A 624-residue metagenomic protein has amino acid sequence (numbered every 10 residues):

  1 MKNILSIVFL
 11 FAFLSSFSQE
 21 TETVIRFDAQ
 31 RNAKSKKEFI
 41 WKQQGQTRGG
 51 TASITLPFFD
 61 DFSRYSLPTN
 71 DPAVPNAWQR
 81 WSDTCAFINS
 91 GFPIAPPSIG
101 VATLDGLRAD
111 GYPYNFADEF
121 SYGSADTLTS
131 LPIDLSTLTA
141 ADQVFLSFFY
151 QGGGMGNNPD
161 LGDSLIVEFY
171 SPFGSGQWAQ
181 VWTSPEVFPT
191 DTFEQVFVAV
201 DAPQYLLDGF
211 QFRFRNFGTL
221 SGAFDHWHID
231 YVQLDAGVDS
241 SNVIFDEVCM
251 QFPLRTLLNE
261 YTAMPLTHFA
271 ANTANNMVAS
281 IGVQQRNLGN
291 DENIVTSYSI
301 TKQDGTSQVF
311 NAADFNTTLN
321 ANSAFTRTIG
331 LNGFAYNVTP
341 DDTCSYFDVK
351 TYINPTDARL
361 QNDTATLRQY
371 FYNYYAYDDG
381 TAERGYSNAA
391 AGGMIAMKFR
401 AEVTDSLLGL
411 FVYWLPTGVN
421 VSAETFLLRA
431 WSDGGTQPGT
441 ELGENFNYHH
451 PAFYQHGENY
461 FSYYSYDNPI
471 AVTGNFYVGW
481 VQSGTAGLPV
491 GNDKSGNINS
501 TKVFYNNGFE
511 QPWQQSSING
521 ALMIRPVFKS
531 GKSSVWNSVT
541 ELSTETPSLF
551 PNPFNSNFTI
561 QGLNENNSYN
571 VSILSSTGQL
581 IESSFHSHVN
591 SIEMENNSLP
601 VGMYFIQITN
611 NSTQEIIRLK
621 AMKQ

Functional and structural regions predicted by a protein language model:
I7, A430, E541-F550, F554-Q624: C-terminal outer-membrane/trafficking sorting elements
E20-I94, V238-T262, N272, D363-D378: Extracellular carbohydrate-recognition regions
R80-D142, H228, A382-Y386: Surface-exposed, low-complexity/disordered Ser/Thr/Gly/Pro/Asn-rich loops and linkers
Y122-S124, N158-D160, L207, T219-A236: Extracellular carbohydrate recognition
S175-Y205, E441-S465: Extracellular carbohydrate recognition and processing domains and analogous Trp-centered ligand-binding platforms
H228-Y231, W480-S534: Short, surface-exposed beta-strand/loop patches at domain edges that form aromatic-rich interfacial subsites
S240-R255, Y372-I395, R400, R525-F550 (+1 more regions): Residue-level detector of functionally pivotal "anchor" positions at catalytic/ligand-binding pockets or at interdomain
S422-N499: Aromatic- and Gly/Pro-enriched, solvent-exposed loop/edge beta-strand patches characteristic of beta-rich domains
